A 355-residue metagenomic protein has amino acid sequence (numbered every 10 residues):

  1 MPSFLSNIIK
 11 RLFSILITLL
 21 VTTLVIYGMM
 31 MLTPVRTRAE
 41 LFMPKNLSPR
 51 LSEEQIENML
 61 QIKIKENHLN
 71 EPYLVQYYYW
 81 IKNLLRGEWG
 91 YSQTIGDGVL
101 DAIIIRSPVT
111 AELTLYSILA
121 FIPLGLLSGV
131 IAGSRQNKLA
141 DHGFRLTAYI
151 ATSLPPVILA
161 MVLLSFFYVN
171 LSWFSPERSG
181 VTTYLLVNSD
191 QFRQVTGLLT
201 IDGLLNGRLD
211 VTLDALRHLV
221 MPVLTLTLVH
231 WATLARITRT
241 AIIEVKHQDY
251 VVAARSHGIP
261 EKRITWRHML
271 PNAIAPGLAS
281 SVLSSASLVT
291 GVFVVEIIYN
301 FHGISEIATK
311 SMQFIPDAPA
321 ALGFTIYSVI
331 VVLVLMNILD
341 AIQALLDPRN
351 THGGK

Functional and structural regions predicted by a protein language model:
M1-F4, E66-L126: An internal, D/E-rich "acidic patch" concept
M1-L16, S256: N-terminal Sec/SRP start-transfer signal
P2-N7, T23, Y27, M31 (+5 more regions): Transmembrane-helix boundary motif in ABC transporter permease subunits
I15, R106, T110, L146-Y149 (+1 more regions): Residue-level signal for discrete positions within transmembrane alpha-helices of multi-pass small-molecule
L19-G28, A151-S172, S280-A286: Hydrophobic alpha-helical membrane-insertion segments
L19-L74, L171-N206: Hydrophobic alpha-helical transmembrane segments of membrane transport/permease proteins and related membrane-embedded
P49-H68, T94, L164-S172, M221-T227 (+1 more regions): Hydrophobic alpha-helical transmembrane segments
S107-P108, Y116, A120-A140, P156 (+1 more regions): Alpha-helical transmembrane segments of integral membrane proteins, especially multi-pass inner/plasma-membrane
